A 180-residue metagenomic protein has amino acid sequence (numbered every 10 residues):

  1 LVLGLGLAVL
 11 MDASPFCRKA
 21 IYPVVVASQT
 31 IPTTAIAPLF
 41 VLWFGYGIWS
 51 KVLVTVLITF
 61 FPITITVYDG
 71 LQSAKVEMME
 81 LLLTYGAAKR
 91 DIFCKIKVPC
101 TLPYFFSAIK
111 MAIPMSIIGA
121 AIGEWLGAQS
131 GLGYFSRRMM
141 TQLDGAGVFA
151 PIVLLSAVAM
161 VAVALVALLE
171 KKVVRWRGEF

Functional and structural regions predicted by a protein language model:
L1-G6, L10, V56, F60 (+2 more regions): Generic alpha-helical transmembrane segments of integral inner-membrane proteins, especially permease/transport modules
G6-V41, T55, T64-D69, A74 (+1 more regions): Cytoplasmic-entry segments and transmembrane alpha-helices of multi-pass inner-membrane transporters
M11-P15, F40, F44-Y46, I58 (+2 more regions): Short helix-capping/hinge motifs at transmembrane helix termini and TM-loop junctions
P15, Q72, F149-F180: C-terminal transmembrane helix and the adjacent membrane-cytosol boundary/short C-terminal tail of inner/organellar
L42-I63, F106, G147-L155: Loop-to-helix entry region at the N-terminal start of transmembrane alpha-helices in multi-pass membrane transporters
L42-W43, I118-L155, G178-F180: Glycine-rich helix-loop "coupling/hinge" segments at transmembrane-helix boundaries in multipass transporters
L53, L57, R90-G123, L155 (+1 more regions): Transmembrane alpha-helices
V67-M111, S136: Short cytoplasmic-facing helical segments at TM-TM junctions of multi-pass membrane proteins
